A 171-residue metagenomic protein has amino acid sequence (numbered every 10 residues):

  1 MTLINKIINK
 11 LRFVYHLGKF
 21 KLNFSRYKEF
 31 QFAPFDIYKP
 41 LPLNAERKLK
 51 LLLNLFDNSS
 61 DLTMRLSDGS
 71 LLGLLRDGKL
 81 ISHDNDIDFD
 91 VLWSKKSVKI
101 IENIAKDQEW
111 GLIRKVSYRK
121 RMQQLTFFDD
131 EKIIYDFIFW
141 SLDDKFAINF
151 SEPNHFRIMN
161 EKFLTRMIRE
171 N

Functional and structural regions predicted by a protein language model:
K6-L66: Helical scaffold of the NTase/Pol beta-like nucleotidyltransferase catalytic core
D36-P42, K48-F56, K106-R157, E161-N171: Conserved catalytic core of two-metal-ion nucleotidyltransferases
L53-I87: Active-site nucleotide-donor binding segment shared across nucleotidyl transfer reactions
S70, K95, S141-D143: Short, flexible active-site-adjacent loop segments at beta-strand->alpha-helix junctions, enriched in small/polar
I87-W93: Vicinal oxygen chelate
W93-E109: Amphipathic alpha-helical segments
